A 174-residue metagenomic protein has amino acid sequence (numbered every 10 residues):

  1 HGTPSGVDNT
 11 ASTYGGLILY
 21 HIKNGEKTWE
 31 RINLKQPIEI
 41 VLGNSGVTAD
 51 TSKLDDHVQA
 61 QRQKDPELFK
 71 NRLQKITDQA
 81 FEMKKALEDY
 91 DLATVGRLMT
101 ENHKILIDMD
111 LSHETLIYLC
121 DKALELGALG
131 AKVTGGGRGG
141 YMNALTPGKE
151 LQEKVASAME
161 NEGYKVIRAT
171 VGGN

Functional and structural regions predicted by a protein language model:
H1-T3, V7-V133, N143-N174: C-terminal nucleotide
G137-G139: Glycine-rich nucleotide-binding loop
